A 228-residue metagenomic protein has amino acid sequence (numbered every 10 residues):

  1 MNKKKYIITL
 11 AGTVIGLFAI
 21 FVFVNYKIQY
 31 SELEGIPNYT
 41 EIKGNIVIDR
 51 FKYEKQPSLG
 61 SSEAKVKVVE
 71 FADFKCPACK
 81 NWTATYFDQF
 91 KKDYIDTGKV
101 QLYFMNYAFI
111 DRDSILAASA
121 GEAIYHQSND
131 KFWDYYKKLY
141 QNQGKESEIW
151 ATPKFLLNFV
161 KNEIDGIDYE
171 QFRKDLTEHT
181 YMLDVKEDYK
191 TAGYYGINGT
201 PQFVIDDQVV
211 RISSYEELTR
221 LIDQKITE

Functional and structural regions predicted by a protein language model:
M1-Y39, F71, F87, F159-E228: C-terminal cap of thioredoxin/glutaredoxin-like
Y6-V14, Y39-R50, A64-K67, N81-Y86 (+3 more regions): Short N-terminal helix-initiation segments at or just after the protein's N-terminus
Y26-S62, K67, K92: N-terminal, intrinsically disordered, polar/charged segments of Gram-positive cell-envelope systems that serve as
F51-E54, G60-S62, P77, T85 (+4 more regions): Surface-exposed loop/turn and secondary-structure junction residues enriched for glycine/proline
Q56, M105-A108, G144, R173-L176 (+1 more regions): Conserved short-loop catalytic and cofactor-binding motifs
V68, C76, F203: Conserved S/T- and glycine-rich ATP-binding loop of Class I adenylate-forming
A72-F74, K80-K161, Y195-N198: Structural alpha/beta surface segment adjacent to cysteine/selenocysteine redox centers across thiol/disulfide enzymes
